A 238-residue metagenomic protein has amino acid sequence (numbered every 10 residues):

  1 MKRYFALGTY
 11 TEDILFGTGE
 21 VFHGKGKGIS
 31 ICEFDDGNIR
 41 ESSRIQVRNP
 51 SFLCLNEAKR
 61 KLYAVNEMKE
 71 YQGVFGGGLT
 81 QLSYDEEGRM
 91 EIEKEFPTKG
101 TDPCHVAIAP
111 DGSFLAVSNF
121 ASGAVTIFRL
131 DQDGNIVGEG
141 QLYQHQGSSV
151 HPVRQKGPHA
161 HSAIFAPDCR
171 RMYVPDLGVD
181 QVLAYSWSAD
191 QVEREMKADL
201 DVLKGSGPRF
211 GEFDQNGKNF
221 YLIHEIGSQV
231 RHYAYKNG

Functional and structural regions predicted by a protein language model:
A6-G24, V65-G78: Short, conserved, GDST-rich strand-edge loop motifs in beta-rich repeat architectures
T11-L15, M68-G73, A121-A124, V179-D180 (+1 more regions): Short glycine/acidic-enriched loop and turn motifs that connect beta-strands
L15, R48-E57, K99-P110, F114 (+2 more regions): Beta-rich, blade/repeat-based domains predominating in secreted/periplasmic proteins but also intracellular
C32-N38, L82-G88, I127-V137, S186-V192 (+1 more regions): Short loop/turn segments immediately following beta-strands, especially the blade-tip and inter-blade linker loops
R40-G112: Blade-loop segments of beta-propeller domains
R40-I45, E91-P97, Q141, G147-R154 (+1 more regions): A short beta-strand motif characteristic of beta-propeller blades
C169-G227: Loop-centered beta-sheet repeat module
